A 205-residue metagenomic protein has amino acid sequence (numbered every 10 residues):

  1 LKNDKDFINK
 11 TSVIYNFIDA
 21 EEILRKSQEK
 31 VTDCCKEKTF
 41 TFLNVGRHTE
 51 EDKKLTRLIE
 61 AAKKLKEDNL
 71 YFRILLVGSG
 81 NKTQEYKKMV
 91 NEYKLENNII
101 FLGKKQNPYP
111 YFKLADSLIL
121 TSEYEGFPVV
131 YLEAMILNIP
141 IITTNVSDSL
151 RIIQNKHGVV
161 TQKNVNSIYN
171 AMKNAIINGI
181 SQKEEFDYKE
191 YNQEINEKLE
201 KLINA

Functional and structural regions predicted by a protein language model:
K2-N3, Y15-C34: Acidic anion/phosphate-binding donor-loop and adjacent secondary structure in glycosyltransferase catalytic cores
F40, T49-K64, I74, N81-K87: A conserved mid-protein helix/loop that constitutes part of the nucleotide-sugar donor-binding site
K87-G103: Nucleotide-activated donor-binding/catalytic signature segment of Leloir-type glycosyltransferases, i.e., the conserved
K104, E123: Aromatic "clamp/platform" in nucleotide-sugar-dependent glycosyltransferases that forms part of the donor/acceptor
P128-Y131, S149: Short glycine/serine-rich donor-binding loops of glycosyltransferases
P140-T143: Short hydrophobic beta-strand element within catalytic cores of glycosyltransferases and related nucleotide-activated
N155-N166, N174-G179: Conserved acidic donor-binding segment of nucleotide-sugar-dependent glycosyltransferases
G179-A205: A charged, aromatic-enriched C-terminal amphipathic alpha-helix characteristic of glycosyltransferases across folds
